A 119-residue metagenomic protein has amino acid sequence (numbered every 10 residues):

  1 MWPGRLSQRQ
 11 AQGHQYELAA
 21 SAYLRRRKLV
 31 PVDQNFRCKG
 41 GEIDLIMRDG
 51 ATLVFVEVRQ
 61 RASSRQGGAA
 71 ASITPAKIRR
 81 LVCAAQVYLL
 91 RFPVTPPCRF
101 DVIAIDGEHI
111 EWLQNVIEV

Functional and structural regions predicted by a protein language model:
M1-Q34: Acidic-basic catalytic patches of nuclease active cores, encompassing PD-(D/E)XK and other metal-cofactor nuclease
W2, Q60-G107: Catalytic cores of nucleic-acid endonucleases
Q12, L29, Q34-N35, V54 (+2 more regions): Secondary-structure boundary/capping motif
F36-R37, V102: Residue-level "edge-of-site" marker
C38-G40, D49-A51, D106: A generic beta-sheet turn/junction motif
G41-I43, V54, C98-F100, E108: Change "...and in nucleic-acid phosphodiester-cleaving endonucleases..." to "...and in nucleic-acid processing enzymes
I43-Q66, L81: Conserved catalytic cores of phosphodiester-cleaving nucleases, focusing on short active-site segments
I105, H109-V119: Short, low-complexity, polybasic intrinsically disordered segments
